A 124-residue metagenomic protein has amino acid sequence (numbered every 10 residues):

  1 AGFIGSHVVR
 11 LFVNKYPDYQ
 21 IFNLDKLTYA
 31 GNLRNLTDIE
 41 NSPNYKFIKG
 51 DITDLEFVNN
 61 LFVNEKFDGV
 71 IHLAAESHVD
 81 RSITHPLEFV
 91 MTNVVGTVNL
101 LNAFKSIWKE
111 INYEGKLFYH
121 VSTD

Functional and structural regions predicted by a protein language model:
A1-D124: N-terminal Rossmann-like NAD(P)+-binding domain of SDR-like oxidoreductases, especially those catalyzing
